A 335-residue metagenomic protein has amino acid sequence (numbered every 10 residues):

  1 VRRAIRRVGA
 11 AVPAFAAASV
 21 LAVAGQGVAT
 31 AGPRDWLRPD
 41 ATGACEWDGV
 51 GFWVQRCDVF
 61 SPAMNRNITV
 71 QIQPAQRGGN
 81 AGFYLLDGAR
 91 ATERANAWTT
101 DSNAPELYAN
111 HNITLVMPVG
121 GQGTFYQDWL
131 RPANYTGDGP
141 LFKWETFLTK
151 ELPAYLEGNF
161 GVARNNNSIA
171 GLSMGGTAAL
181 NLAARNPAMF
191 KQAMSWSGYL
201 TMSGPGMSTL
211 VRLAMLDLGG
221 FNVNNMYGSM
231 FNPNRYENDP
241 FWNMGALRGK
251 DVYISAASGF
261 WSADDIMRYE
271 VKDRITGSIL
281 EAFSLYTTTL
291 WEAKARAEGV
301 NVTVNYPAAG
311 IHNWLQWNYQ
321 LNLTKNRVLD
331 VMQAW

Functional and structural regions predicted by a protein language model:
V1-I5: N-terminal secretory signal peptides that target proteins for export/translocation
R7-A14, G27-W335: Non-catalytic cap/lid and distal C-terminal segments of serine-dependent acyl enzymes
A18-V28: C-terminal segment of classical bacterial N-terminal signal peptides
